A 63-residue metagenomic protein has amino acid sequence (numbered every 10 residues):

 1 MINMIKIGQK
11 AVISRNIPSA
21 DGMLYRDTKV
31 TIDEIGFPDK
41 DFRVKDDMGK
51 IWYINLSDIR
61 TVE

Functional and structural regions predicted by a protein language model:
I2, I7-E63: Basic/aromatic-rich interaction segments and small domains that mediate binding to polyanionic partners
